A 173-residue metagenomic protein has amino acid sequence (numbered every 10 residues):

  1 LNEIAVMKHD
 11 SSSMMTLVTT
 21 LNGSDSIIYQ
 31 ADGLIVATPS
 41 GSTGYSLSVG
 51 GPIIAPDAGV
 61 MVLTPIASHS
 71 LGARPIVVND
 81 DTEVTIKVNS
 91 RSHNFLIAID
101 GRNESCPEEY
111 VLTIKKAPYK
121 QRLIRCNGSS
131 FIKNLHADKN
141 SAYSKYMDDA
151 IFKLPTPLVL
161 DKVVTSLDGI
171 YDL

Functional and structural regions predicted by a protein language model:
L1-L34, G44-L173: Catalytic phosphate-donor-binding core of small-molecule kinases
